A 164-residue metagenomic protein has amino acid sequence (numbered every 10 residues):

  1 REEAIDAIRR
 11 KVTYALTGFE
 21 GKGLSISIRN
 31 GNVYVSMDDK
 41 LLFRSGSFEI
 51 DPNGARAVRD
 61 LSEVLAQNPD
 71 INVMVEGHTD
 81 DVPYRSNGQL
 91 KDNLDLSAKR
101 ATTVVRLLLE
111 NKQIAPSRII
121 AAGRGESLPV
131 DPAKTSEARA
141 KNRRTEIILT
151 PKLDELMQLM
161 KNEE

Functional and structural regions predicted by a protein language model:
R1-S27: Extracellular/lumenal/periplasmic "stalk" regions immediately C-terminal to a signal peptide or transmembrane helix
D6-I8, L42-D60, N68, H78-E164: Periplasmic OmpA-like peptidoglycan-binding domain that tethers envelope proteins to the cell wall
E20-K22, I26, R59-Q67: Short amphipathic alpha-helices and their capping/turn segments at secondary-structure boundaries
I28-N32: Short Gly/Ser/Thr- and Asp/Glu-enriched loop/turn motifs at secondary-structure junctions
V33-D38: Short, aliphatic-rich beta-strand segments
